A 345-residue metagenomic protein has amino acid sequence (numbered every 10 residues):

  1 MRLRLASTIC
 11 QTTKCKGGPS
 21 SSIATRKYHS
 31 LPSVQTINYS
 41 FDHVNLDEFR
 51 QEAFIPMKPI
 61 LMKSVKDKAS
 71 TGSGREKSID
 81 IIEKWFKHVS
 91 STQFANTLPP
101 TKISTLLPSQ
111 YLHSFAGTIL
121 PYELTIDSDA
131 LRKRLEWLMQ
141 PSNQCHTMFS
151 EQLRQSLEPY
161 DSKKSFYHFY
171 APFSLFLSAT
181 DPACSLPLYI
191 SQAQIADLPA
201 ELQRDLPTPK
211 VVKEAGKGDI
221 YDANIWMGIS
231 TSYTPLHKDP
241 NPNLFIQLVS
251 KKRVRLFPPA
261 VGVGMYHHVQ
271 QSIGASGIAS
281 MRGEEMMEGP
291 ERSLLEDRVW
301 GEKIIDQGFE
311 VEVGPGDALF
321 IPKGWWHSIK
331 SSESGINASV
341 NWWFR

Functional and structural regions predicted by a protein language model:
M1-I37: N-terminal mitochondrial targeting presequence
T25, H29-F320, S328-R345: N-terminal accessory scaffold of Fe(II)-dependent oxygenases
